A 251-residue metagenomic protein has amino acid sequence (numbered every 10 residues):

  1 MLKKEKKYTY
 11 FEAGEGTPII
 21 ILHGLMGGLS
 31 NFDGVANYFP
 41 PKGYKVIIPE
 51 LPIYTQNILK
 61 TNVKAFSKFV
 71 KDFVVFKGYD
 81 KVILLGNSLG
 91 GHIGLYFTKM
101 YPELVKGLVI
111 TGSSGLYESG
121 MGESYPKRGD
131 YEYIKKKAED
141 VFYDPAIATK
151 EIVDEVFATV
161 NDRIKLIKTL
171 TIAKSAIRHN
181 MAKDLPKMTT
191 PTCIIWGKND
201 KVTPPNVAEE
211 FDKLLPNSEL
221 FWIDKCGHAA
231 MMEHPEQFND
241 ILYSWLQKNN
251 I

Functional and structural regions predicted by a protein language model:
M1-I19, P41-Y44, I58, D80 (+2 more regions): Alpha/beta-hydrolase fold catalytic core
F11-Q56: Conserved HGGG/HGGXW glycine-rich cap/lid loop of the alpha/beta-hydrolase fold
P41, I47-L85, D240: Active-site loop/oxyanion-hole signature of alpha/beta-hydrolase fold enzymes
G86, G90, G94: Gly/Ala-rich beta-loop-alpha elbow adjacent to hydrolase catalytic centers
L95-M100, L104-K136: Flexible "cap/lid" loop of the alpha/beta hydrolase fold
R128-T190: Conserved alpha/beta-hydrolase catalytic His-Asp/Glu region
K174-K213, W222: Conserved serine/cysteine hydrolase catalytic core
K225-I251: Catalytic active-site module of serine/aspartate enzymes centered on a nucleophile-bearing elbow/loop
